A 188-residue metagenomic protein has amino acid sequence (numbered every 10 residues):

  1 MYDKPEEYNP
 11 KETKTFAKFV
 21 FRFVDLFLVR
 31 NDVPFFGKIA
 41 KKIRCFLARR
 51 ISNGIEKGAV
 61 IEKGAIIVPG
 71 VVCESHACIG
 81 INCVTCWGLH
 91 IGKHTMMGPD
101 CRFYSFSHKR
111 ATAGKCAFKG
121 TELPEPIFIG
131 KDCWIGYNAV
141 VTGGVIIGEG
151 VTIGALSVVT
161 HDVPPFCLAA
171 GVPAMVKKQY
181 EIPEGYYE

Functional and structural regions predicted by a protein language model:
M1-I51, K57, H108-K109, D132 (+1 more regions): Terminal amphipathic alpha-helical/low-complexity segments used for targeting or macromolecular assembly
P10-K18, A113-E122, V151: A short, terminal or domain-edge coil/loop segment
D25-V33, V60, C78, V84 (+1 more regions): A broad detector of the eukaryotic-type serine/threonine protein kinase catalytic domain
K38-C45, I66-E74, C78-V145, V172-P173 (+1 more regions): Flexible, glycine/small-residue-enriched loop-and-beta-strand segment within the central core of proteins
G136-T152, S157-H161: Beta-rich strand-turn-strand
P165: Short, conserved catalytic or interaction motifs in soluble domains
A169: Conserved active-site beta-strand element of glycosyltransferases/polysaccharide synthases
